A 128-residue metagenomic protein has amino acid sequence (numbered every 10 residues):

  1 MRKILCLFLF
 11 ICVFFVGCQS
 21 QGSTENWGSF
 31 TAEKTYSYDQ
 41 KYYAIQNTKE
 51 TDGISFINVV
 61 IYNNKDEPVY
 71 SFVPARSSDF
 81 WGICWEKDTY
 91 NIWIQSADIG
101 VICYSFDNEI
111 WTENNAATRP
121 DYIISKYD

Functional and structural regions predicted by a protein language model:
M1-V16: Sec-dependent bacterial lipoprotein signal peptides
F8, A75, V101-I102: Alpha-helical interaction segments
I11-F14, I54, N114, D121: Generic marker of "main functional regions" within proteins
C18-V73: N-terminal export/targeting and maturation segments
Q21-F30, F80-D128: Acidic, small-residue rich beta-repeat scaffolds with periodic aromatic anchors
F72-W81: Conserved blade-ending motifs and adjacent loop-strand segments that build the rim/top face of beta-propeller domains
